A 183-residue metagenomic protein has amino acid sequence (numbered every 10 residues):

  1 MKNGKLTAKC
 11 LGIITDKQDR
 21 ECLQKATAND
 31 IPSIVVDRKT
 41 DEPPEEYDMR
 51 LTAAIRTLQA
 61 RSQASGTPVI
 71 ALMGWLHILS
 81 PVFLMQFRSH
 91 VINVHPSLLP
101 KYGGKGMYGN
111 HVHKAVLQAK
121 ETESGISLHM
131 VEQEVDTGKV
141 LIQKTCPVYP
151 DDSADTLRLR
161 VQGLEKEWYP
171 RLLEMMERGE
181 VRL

Functional and structural regions predicted by a protein language model:
M1-L183: One-carbon transfer enzymes
